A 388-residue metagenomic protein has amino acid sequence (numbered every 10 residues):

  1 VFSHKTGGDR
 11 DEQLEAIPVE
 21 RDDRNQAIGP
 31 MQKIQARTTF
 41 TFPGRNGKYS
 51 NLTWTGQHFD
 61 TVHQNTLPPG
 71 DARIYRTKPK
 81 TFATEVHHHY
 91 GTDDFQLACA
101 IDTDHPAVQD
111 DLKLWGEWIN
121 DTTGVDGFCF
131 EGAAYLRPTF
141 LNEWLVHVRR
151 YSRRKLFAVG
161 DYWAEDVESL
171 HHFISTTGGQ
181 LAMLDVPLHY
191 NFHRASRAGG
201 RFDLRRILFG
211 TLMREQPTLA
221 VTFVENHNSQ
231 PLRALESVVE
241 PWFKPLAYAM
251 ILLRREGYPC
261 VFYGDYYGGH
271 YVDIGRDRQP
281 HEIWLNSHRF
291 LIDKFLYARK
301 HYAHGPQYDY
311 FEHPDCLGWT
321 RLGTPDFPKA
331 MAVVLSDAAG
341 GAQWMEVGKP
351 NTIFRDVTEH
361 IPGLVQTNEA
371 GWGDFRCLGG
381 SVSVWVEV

Functional and structural regions predicted by a protein language model:
F2-K5, D11-G47, N51, G56 (+1 more regions): Active-site-proximal helices and loops of the catalytic beta/alpha 8
T53, R76-T123, A133: Active-site-adjacent "subsite" loops/lids of carbohydrate-active enzymes
H58-V62, P69: Intrinsically disordered, low-complexity transcriptional activation domains
R73: Surface-exposed loop and adjacent secondary-structure segments within mature catalytic domains
